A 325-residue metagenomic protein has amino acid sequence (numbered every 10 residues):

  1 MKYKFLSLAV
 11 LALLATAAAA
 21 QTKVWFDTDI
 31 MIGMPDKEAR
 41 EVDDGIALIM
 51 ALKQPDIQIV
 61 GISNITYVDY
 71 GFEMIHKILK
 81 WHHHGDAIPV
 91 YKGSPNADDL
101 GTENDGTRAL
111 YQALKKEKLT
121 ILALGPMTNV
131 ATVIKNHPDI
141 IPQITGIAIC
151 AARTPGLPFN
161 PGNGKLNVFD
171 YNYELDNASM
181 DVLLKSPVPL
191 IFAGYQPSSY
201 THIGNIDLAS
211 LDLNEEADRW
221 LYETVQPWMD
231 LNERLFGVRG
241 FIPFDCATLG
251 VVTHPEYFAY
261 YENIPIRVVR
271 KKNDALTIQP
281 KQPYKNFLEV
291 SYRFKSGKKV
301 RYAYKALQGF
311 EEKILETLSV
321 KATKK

Functional and structural regions predicted by a protein language model:
Y3-L14: Sec-dependent N-terminal signal peptides
T16-A20: Sec/Tat signal peptide C-region and signal peptidase I cleavage site
Q21-G61, I65-E73, D86, D98-N205: Active-site histidine-anchored catalytic micro-motif
Q21-K23, I30, I46-Q54, Q58 (+2 more regions): Conformational coupling and interaction surfaces
I78-L79, I140, A209-L211: Short, hinge-like loop/turn segments at secondary-structure boundaries
I78-S94: A glycine-rich helix N-cap at a beta->alpha junction
Y91, L110-L114, K118, L122-H137 (+3 more regions): Charged, low-complexity C-terminal accessory regions
